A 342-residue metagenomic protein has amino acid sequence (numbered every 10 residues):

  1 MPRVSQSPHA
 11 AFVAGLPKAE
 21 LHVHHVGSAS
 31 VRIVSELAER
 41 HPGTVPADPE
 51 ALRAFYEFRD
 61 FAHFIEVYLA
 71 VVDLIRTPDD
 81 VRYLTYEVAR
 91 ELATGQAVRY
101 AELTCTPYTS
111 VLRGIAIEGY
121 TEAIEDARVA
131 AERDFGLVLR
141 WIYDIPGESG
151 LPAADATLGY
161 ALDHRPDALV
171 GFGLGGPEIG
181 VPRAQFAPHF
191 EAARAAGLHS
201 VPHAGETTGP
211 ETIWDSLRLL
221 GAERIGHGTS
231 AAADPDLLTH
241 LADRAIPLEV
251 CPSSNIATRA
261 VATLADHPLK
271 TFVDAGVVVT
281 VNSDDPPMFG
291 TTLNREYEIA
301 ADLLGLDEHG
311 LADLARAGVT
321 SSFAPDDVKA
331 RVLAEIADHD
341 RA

Functional and structural regions predicted by a protein language model:
M1-L198, T207-T212, L219-R224, S230-P247 (+1 more regions): Metal-cofactor-binding active-site regions of metalloenzymes
P202: A glycine- and charged-residue-rich anion-binding loop/surface
